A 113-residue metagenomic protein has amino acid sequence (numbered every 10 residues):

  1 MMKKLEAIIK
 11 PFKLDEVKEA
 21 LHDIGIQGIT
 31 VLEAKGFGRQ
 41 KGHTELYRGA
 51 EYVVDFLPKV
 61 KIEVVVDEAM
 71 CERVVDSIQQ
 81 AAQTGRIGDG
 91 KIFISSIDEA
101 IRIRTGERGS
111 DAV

Functional and structural regions predicted by a protein language model:
M1-V113: Positively charged, small/polar-rich N-terminal and surface patches that mediate targeting and assembly and bind
